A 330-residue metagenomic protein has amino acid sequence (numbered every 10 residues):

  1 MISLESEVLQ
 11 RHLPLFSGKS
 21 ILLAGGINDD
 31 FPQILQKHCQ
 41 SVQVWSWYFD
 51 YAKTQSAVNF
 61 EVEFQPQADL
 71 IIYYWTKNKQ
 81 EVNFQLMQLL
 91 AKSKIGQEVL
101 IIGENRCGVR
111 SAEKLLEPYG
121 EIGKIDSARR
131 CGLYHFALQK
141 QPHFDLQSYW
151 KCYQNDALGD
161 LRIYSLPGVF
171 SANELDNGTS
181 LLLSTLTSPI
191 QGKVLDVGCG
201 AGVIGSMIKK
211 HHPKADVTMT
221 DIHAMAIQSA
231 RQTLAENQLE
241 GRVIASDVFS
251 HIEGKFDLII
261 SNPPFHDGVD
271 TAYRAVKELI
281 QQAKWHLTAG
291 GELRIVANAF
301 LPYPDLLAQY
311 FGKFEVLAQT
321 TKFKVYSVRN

Functional and structural regions predicted by a protein language model:
I2-Q55, L175-S261: Conserved SAM/SAH cofactor-binding pocket of Class I
N59-V62, I244-S246, A297: Short loop/edge segments at beta-strand edges and connector loops that shape dinucleotide/nucleotide cofactor-binding
L70-Q80, V197-G202, D257-V269: Conserved proline-anchored active-site loop of SAM-dependent methyltransferases that bridges a beta-strand
E81-D156: N-terminal auxiliary segments of SAM/dcSAM-dependent transferases
F84-I95, K277-A289: A short glycine-rich, Lys/Arg-flanked "PGG" loop and its adjoining helix->strand segment in the class I
E113-R130, L306-K324: Conserved Class I S-adenosyl-L-methionine
S127-G192: SAM-dependent Rossmann-like transferase core, predominantly class I methyltransferases with a strong bias toward
A224-M225, S261-K284: Mobile active-site "lid"/loop adjacent to the S-adenosyl-L-methionine
